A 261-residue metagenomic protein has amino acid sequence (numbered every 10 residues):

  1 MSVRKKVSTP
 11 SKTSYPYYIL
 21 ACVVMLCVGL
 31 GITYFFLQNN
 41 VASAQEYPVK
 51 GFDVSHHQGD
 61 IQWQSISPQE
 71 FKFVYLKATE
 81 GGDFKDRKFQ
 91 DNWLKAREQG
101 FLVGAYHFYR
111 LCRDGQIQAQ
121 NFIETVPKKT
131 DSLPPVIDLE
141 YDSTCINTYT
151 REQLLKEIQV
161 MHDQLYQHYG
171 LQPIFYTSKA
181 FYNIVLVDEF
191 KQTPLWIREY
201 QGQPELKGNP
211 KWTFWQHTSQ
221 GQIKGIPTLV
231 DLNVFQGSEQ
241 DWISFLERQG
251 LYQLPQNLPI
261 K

Functional and structural regions predicted by a protein language model:
M1-Y15: N-terminal Lys/Arg-rich, disordered targeting/topogenic segments
S2, E46-G59, F190-K191, L195-K261: Functionally critical loop-and-helix segments that line ligand-binding/catalytic clefts of soluble enzyme domains
Y17-F35: Hydrophobic membrane-insertion alpha-helices, especially the h-region of bacterial N-terminal signal peptides
N39, A44-I61, K77-V160, Y166-L171: Substrate-binding cleft of extracellular glycoside hydrolase catalytic domains
E70, A78, R97-G100, V126-T130 (+5 more regions): Sec/Tat-exported extracytoplasmic proteins
G115, F181-D188: Glycine-rich, charge-decorated loop segments at or immediately adjacent to ligand/cofactor-binding or catalytic sites
G170-N183: Aromatic-lined carbohydrate-recognition surfaces of secreted/lumenal glycan-active proteins
